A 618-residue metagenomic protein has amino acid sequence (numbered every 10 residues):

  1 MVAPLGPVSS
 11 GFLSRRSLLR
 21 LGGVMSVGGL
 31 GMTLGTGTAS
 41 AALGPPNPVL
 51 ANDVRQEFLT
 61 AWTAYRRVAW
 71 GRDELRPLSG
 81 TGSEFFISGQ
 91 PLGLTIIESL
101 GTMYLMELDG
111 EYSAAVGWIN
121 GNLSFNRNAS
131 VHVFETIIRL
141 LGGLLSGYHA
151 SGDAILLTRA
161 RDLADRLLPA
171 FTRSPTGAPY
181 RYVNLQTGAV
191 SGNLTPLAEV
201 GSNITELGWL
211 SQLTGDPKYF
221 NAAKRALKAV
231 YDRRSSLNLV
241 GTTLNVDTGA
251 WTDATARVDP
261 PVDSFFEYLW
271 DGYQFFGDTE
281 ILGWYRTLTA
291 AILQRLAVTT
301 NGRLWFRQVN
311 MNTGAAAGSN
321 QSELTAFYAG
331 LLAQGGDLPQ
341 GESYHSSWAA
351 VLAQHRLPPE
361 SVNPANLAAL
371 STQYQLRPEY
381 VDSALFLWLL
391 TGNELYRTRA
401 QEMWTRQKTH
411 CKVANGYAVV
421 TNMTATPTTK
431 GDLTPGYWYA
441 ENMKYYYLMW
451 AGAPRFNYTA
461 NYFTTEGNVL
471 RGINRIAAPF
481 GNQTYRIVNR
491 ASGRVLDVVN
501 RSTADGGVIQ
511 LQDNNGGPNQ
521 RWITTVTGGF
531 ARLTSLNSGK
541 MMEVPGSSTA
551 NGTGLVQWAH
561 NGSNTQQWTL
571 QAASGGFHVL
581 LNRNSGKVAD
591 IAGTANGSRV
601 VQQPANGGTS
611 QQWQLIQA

Functional and structural regions predicted by a protein language model:
M1-L13, V24-M32, T36-S40: N-terminal secretory signal peptides
V27-G28, Y328, F577: General secondary-structure propensity
L34-T36, S99, R532: A detector of low-complexity, intrinsically disordered, Ser/Thr/Gly/Pro/Ala-rich segments
A41-G481: Glycan-recognition and catalytic cores of secretory/periplasmic carbohydrate-active enzymes
A478-A618: Lectin-like carbohydrate-binding module/patch detector with strong preference for beta-trefoil
